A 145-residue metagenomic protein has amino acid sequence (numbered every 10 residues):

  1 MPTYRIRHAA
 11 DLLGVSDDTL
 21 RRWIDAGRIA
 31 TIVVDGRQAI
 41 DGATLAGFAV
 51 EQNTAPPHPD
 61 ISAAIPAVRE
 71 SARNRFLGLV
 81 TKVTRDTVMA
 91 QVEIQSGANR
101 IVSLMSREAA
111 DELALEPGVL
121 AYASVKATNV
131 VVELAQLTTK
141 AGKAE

Functional and structural regions predicted by a protein language model:
M1-V15: Polyanion-binding surface elements
L13-G36: Major-groove DNA-recognition helix of helix-turn-helix-type DNA-binding domains
A30-Q52: Short helix-start
E51-A72, A144: Short boundary/loop segments of OB/S1/cold-shock single-stranded nucleic-acid-binding domains
V83-M89: Short, conserved beta-turn/loop elements at beta-strand boundaries and strand-helix junctions
M89-V92, K126-L137: Short, Lys/Arg- and Gly-enriched loop/turn segments at beta-strand edges
N99-L113: Beta-strand/loop nucleic-acid-binding surfaces
A109-S124: Short nucleic-acid-contacting surface segments enriched for D/E, G, S/T with interspersed K/R
